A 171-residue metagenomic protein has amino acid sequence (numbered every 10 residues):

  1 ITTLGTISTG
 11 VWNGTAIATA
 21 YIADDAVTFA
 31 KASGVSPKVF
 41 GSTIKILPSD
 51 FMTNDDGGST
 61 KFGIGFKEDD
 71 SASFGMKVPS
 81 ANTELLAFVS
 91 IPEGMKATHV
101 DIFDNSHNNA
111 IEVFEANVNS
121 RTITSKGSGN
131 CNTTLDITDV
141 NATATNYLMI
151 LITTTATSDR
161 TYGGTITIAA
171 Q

Functional and structural regions predicted by a protein language model:
I1-F40: Fibrous stalk/shaft segments of extracellular and virion attachment machinery
G34-S80: Glycan-recognition and processing domains
G75-G94: Short beta-strands within extracellular/lumenal beta-sheet-rich domains
K96-S106: A short beta-strand element within beta-rich, extracytoplasmic domains of secreted/secretory-pathway proteins
N108-S120: Short, surface-exposed beta-strand/strand-loop-strand elements in extracellular ectodomains
R121-A142: Extracellular carbohydrate recognition and processing domains and analogous Trp-centered ligand-binding platforms
D139-G164: Noncatalytic modules at the cell exterior or secretory-pathway interfaces, chiefly beta-strand-rich lectin/adhesion
T165-Q171: Short beta-strand-to-coil "C-cap" segments at the C-terminal boundary of structured domains/repeats, marking
